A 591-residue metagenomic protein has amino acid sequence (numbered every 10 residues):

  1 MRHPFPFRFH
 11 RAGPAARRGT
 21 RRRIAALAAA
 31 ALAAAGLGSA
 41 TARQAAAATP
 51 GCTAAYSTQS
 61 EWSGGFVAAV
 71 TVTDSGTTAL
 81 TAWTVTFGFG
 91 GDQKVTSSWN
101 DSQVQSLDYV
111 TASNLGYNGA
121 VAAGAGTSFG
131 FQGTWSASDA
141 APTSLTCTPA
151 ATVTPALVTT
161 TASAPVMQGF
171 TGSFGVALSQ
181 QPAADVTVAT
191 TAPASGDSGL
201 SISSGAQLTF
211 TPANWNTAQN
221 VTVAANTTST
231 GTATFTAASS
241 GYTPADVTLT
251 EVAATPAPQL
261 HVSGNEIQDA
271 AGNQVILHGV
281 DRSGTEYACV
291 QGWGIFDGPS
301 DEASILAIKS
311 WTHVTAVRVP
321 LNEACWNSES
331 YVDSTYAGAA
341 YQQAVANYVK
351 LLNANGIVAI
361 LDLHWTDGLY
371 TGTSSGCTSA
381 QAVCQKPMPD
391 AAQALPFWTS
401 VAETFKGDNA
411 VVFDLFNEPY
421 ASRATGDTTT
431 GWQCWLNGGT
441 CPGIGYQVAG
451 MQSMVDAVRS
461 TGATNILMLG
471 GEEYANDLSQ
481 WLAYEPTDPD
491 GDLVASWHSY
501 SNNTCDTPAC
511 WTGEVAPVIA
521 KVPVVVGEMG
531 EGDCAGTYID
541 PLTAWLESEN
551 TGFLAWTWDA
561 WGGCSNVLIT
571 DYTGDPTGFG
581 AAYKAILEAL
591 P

Functional and structural regions predicted by a protein language model:
M1-A47: Secretory targeting and sorting signals
R22-A31, I360, V455, S479: Sec-dependent N-terminal signal peptides
R43-T53, T146-P165, D246-Q259, L590-P591: Low-complexity, Pro/Thr/Ser/Gly/Ala-rich linker/spacer regions in secreted, extracellular modular proteins
A47-V153, D269, I276, Y287 (+1 more regions): Extracellular low-complexity, O-glycosylation-prone Ser/Thr/Pro/Gly-rich "stalks" and linkers flanking catalytic
V153-T255: Short boundary segments that mark the start of a structured unit
T255-A316, I586: N-terminal carbohydrate-binding accessory modules
Q291-D297, Q385-V412, F416-A560, S565-A589: Extracellular glycoside hydrolase catalytic/binding regions
F296-A316, N327, Y331-L415, Y446-A457: An active-site-proximal structural segment forming one wall of the substrate-binding cleft that immediately precedes
